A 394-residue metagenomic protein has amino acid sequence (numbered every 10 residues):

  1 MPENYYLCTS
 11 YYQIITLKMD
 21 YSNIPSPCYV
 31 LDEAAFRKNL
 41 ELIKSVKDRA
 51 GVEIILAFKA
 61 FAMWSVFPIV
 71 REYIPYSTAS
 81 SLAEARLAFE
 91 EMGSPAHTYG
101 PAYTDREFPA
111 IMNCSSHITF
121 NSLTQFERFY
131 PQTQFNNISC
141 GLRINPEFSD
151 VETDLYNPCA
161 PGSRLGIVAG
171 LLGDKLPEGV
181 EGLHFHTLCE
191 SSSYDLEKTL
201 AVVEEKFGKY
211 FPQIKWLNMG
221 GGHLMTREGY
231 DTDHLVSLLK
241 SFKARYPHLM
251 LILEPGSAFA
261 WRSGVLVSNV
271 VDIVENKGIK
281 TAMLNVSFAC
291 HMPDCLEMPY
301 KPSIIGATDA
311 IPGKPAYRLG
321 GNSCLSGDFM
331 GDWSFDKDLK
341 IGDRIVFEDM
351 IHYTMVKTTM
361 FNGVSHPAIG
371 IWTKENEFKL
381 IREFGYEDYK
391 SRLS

Functional and structural regions predicted by a protein language model:
K18-M92, Y99, S287, F335-K340 (+2 more regions): N-terminal capping/small domains of soluble enzymes
F36, K59, A88, L142 (+5 more regions): Conserved, mostly hydrophobic/aromatic
V52-W216, Y230, L238: Active-site-proximal beta-alpha core segment in soluble small-molecule metabolic enzymes
T187-L188, L217-T226, P255-S257: Glycine-rich beta-strand-to-loop/alpha-helix junction loops that act as flexible
S193-K198, T226-L235, R262-S268, D272 (+1 more regions): Short glycine/threonine-rich loop-to-helix capping motif typified by GTGT followed within a few residues by an Asp-Pro
L253-S394: Charged (often Lys/Glu-rich) extended helix/loop segments that serve as interaction or gating elements
